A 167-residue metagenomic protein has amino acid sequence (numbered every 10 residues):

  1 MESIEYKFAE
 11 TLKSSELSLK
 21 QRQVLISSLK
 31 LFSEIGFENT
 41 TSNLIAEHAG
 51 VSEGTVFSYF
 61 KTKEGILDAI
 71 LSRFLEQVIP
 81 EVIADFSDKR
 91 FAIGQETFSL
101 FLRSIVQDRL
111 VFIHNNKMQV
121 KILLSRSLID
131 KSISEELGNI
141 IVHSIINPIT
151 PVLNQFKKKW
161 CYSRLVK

Functional and structural regions predicted by a protein language model:
M1-L19, F86-K89: N-terminal intrinsically disordered/low-complexity leader segments
L12, E135, K157-K167: Hydrophobic/aromatic-rich alpha-helical bundle segments in the mid-to-C-terminal region
L12, Q23, L31-G65, A69-I70: Helix-turn-helix
E34-E38, N116, K159: Short coil/turn segments at alpha/beta junctions that flank glycine-rich nucleotide-binding fingerprints
F37, F60, L124-D130: Short helix-capping/turn signature of helix-turn-helix
S42, S72-V78, I83: Short, basic, alpha-helical segments at the C-terminal edge of helix-turn-helix-like DNA-binding modules
A69, A84-N115: Hydrophobic alpha-helical connector segments
L100, L110-L124, K131-K158: Amphipathic alpha-helical packing segments from all-alpha helical-bundle domains
